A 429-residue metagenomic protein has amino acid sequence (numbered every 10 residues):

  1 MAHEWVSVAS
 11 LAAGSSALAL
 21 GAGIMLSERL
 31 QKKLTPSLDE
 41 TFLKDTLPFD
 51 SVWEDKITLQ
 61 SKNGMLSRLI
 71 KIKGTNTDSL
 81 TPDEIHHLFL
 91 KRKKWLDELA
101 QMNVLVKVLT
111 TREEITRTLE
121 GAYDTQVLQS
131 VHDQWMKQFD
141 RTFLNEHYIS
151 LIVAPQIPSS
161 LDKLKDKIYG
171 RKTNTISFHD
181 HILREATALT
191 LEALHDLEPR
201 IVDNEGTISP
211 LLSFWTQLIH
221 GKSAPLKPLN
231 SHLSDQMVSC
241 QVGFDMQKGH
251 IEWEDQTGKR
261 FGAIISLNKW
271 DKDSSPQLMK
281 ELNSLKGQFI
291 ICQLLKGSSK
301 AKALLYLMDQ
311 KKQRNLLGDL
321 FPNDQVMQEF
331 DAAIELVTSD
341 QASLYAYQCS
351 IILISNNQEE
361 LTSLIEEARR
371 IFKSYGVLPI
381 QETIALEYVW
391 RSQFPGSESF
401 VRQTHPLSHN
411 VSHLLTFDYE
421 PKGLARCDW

Functional and structural regions predicted by a protein language model:
H3-C427: Extended, folded cores of ATP/NTP-driven motor/assembly subunits in large transport and secretion machines
